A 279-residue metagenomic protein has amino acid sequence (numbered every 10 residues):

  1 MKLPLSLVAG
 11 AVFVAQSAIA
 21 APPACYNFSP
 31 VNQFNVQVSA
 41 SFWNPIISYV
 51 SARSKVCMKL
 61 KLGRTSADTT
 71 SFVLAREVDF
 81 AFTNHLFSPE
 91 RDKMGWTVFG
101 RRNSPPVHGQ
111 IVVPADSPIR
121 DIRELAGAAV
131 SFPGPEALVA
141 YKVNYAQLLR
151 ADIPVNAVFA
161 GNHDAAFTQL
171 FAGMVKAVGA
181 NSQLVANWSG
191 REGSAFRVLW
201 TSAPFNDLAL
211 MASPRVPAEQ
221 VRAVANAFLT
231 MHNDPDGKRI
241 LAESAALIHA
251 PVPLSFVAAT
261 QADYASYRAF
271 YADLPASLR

Functional and structural regions predicted by a protein language model:
A21-S117: Short, glycine-/small- and polar/acidic-enriched structural segments that line small-molecule recognition paths
P23, N27-Y49, L86, H108-T168 (+2 more regions): Bilobed "Venus flytrap"/periplasmic-binding protein-like clamshell domains and structurally analogous long
Y26-P30, F34-P45, M211-R279: An extracytoplasmic/periplasmic, membrane-proximal ligand-sensing/linker region
S51-L62, L149-A160, S194-F196, L278: A local structural motif
L60-S71, N156-T168, P204-N206: Short helix-initiation/N-cap motifs at beta->coil->alpha
A67-A81, M94, R123, D164-G179 (+1 more regions): Short helices/loops that flank or line small-molecule/ion binding pockets
F82-M94, L149, F171-A172, K176-F196 (+1 more regions): A ligand-binding cleft/hinge motif common to bilobed small-molecule-binding domains
W96-P105, N156, G190-P204, P214: Short beta-strand->loop
